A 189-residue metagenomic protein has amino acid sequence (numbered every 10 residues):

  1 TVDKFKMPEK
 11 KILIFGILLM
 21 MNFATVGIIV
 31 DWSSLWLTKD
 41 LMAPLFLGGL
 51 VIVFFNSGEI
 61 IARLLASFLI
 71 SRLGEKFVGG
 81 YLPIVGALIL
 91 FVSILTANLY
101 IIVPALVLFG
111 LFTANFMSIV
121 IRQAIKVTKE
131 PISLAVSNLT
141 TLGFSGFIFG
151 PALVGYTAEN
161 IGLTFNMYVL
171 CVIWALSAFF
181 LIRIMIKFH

Functional and structural regions predicted by a protein language model:
E9-V53, S57-I61: Extracytoplasmic gate region of multi-pass secondary transporters
M20, V53-S57, I84, S137-S145: Transmembrane alpha-helical cores of Major Facilitator Superfamily
A62-E75, A158-E159: Helix-to-loop junctions at the C-terminal end of transmembrane segments in multipass secondary transporters
F77-V92: Structural signature of the two symmetry-related core transmembrane helices
Y100-L108: Paired small-residue
A114-T128: Intracellular juxtamembrane helix-capping segments at the cytosolic ends of symmetry-related transmembrane helices
K129-L163, L170: A late C-terminal transmembrane helix in Major Facilitator Superfamily
M167-R183: Symmetry-related core transmembrane helices of the 12-TM Major Facilitator Superfamily/SLC fold
